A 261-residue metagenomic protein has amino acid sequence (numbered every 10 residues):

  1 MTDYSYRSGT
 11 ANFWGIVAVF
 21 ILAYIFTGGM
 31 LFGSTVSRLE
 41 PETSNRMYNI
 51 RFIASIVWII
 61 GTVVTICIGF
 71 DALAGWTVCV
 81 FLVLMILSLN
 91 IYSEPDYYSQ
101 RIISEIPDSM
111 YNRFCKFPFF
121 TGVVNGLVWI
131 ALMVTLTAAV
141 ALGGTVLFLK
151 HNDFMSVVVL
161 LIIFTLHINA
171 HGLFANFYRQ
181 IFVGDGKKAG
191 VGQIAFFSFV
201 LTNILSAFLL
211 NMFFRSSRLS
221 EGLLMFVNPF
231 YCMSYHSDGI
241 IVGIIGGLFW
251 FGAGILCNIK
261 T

Functional and structural regions predicted by a protein language model:
T2-T261: Transmembrane alpha-helical segments and their membrane-interface loop/helix boundaries that make up the transmembrane
